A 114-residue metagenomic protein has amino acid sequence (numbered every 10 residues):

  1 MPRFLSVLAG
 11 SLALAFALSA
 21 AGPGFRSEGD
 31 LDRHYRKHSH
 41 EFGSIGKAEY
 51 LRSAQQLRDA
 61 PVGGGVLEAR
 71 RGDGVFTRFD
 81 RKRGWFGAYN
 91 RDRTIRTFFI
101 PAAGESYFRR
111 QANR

Functional and structural regions predicted by a protein language model:
M1-A9: Bacterial N-terminal signal peptides that target proteins for export
S11-A21: Hydrophobic h-region of N-terminal signal peptides that target proteins for export in Gram-negative bacteria
L14, K47, L67-A69, R78 (+2 more regions): Intrinsically disordered, low-complexity, compositionally biased regions/tails
A20-G74: Compact soluble domain cores
R71-R96: Compact alpha-helical subdomains of small soluble proteins
G87-R114: A short, surface-exposed interaction/processing loop segment used at functional sites
